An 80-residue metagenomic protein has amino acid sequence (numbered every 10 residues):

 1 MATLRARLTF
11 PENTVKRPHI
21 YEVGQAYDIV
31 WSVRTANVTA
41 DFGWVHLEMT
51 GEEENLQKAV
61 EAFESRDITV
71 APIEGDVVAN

Functional and structural regions predicted by a protein language model:
M1-N80: Long, contiguous binding/interaction regions
